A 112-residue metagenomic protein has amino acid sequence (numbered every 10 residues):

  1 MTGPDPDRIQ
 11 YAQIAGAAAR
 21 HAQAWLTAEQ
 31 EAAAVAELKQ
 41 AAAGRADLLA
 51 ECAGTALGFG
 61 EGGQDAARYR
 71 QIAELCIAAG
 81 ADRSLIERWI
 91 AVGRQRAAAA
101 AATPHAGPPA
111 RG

Functional and structural regions predicted by a protein language model:
D5-A33: Short terminal alpha-helical segments
D7-A15, A42-L49, D65: Short amphipathic alpha-helical heptad-repeat segments
A17, T27, A34, A41-A42 (+2 more regions): Amphipathic coiled-coil alpha-helices
R20-E31, G58-D65, G80-S84: Charged, low-complexity interaction regions
Q30-L38, A81-D82, I86-R94: Repeat-associated, polar segments at repeat-unit boundaries in modular proteins
D47-Y69, E74: Acidic, low-complexity, intrinsically disordered interaction modules
R96-G112: Short, charged, intrinsically disordered terminal tails
